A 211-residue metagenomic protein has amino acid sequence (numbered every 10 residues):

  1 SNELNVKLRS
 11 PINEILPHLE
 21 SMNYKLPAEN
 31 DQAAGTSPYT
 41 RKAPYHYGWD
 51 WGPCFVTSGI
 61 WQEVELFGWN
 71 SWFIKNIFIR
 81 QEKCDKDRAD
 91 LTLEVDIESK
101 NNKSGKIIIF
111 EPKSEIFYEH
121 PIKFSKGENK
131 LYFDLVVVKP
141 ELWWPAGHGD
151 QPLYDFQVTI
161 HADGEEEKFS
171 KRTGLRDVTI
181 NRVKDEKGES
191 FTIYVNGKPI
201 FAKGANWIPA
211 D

Functional and structural regions predicted by a protein language model:
S1-D211: Secreted/periplasmic carbohydrate-active enzymes, especially glycoside hydrolases
